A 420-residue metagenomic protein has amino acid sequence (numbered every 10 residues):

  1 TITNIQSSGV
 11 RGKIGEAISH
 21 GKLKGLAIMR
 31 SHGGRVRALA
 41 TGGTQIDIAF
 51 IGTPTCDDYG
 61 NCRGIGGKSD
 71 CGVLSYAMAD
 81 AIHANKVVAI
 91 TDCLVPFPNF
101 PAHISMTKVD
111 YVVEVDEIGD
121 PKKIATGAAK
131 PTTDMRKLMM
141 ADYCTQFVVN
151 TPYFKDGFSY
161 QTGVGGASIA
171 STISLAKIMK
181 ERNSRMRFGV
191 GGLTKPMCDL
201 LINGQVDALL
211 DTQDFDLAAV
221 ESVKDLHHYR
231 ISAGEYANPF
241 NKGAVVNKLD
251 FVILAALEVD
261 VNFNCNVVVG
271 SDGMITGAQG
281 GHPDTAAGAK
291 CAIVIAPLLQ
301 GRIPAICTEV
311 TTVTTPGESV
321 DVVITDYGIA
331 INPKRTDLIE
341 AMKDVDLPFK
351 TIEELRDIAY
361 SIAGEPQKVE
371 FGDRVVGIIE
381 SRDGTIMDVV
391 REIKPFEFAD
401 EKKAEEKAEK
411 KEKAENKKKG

Functional and structural regions predicted by a protein language model:
T1-K413, K417-G420: Conserved alpha/beta enzyme-core scaffold
